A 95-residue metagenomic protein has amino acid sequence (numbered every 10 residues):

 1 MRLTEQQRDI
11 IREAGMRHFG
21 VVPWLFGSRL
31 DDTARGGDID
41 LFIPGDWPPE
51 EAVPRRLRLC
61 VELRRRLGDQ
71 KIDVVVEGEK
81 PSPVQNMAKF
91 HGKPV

Functional and structural regions predicted by a protein language model:
M1-W24, L30-G36, G45-V95: Catalytic core of pol beta-like nucleotidyltransferases
D40-F42: Short, well-ordered beta-strand segments
